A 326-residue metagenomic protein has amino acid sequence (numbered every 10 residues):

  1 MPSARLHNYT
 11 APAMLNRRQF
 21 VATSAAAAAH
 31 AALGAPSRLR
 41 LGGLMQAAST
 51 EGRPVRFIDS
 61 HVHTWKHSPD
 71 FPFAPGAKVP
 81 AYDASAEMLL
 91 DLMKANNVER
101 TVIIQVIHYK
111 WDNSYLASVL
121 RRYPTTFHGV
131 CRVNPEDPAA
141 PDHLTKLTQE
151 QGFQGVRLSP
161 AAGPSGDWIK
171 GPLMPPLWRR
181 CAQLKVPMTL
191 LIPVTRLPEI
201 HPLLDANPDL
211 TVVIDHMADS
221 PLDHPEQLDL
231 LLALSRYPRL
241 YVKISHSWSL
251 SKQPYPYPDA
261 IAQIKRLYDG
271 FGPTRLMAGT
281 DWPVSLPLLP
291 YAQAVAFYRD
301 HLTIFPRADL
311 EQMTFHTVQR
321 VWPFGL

Functional and structural regions predicted by a protein language model:
Y9, L15-R40, L44-E51, V55-R56 (+4 more regions): Mid-to-C-terminal alpha-helical segments outside catalytic/metal-binding sites
P54-R56, N97-R100, Y123-H128, Q151-Q154 (+4 more regions): Short, well-ordered coil/turn segments that N-cap beta-strands
I58-V62, V102-I103, G129-C131, V156-L158 (+4 more regions): Hydrophobic faces of well-ordered beta-strands that scaffold small-molecule active sites in alpha/beta enzyme cores
H61, M93, L116, C181 (+3 more regions): Conserved, mostly hydrophobic/aromatic
W65-D83: Acidic/histidine-rich helix-loop elements that form or flank divalent-metal/phosphate-binding sites at the catalytic
S85-L89, W111-Y115, A139-D142, L197-I200 (+2 more regions): Alpha-helical scaffolding within the catalytic cores of extracellular/periplasmic polymer-degrading hydrolases
H108-T195, P202, Y241-S247, P254: Active-site gating/metal-coordination segments in enzymes
W168-M277: Catalytic pocket-lining loop regions of alpha/beta-barrel enzymes, especially the amidohydrolase/enolase/GH5 lineages
